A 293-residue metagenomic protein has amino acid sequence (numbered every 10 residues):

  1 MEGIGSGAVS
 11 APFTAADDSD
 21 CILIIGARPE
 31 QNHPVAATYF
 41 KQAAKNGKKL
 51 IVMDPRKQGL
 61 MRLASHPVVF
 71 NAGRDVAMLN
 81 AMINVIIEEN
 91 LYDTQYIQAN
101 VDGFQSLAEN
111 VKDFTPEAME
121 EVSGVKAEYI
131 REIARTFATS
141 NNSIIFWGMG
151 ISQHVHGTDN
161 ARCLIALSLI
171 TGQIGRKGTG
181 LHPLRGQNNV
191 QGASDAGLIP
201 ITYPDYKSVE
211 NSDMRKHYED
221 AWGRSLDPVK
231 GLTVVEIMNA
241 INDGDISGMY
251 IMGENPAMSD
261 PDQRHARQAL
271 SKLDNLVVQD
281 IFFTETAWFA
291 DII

Functional and structural regions predicted by a protein language model:
M1-N189, M214-I293: Cofactor-pocket helix-loop regions in the catalytic cores of large enzyme subunits
R162, A193-A196: Eukaryote-specific, cytoplasm-facing alpha-helical/coiled-coil scaffolding segments in long proteins
N189, A196-D205: Surface-exposed loop and adjacent secondary-structure segments within mature catalytic domains
K207-M214: Loop-to-helix "switch" segment enriched in basic and acidic residues adjacent to catalytic/ligand pockets
